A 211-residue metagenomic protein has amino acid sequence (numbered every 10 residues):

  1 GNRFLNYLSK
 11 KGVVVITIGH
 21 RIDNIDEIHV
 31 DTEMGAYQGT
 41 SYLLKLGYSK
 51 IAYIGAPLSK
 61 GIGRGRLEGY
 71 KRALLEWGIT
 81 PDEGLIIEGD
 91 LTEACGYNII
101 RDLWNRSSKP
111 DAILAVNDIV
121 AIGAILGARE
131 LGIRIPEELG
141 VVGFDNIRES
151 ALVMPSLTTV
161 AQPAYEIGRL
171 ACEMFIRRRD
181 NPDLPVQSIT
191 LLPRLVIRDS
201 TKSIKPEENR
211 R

Functional and structural regions predicted by a protein language model:
N2-R211: Bacterial carbohydrate/catabolite-sensing allosteric modules
